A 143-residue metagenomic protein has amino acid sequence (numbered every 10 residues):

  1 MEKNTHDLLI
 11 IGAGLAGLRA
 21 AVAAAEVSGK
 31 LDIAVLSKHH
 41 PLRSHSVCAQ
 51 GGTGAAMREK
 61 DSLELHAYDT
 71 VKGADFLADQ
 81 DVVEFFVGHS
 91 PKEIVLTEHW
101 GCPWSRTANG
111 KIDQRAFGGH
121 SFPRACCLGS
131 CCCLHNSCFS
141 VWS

Functional and structural regions predicted by a protein language model:
K3-H6: Core beta-strand elements of the Rossmann-like FAD/NAD(P) dinucleotide-binding domain in flavoenzyme oxidoreductases
L8-V35: N-terminal Rossmann-like FAD-binding beta1-loop-alpha1 element of flavoenzymes
L31-D32, S37-S143: Conserved N-terminal/central alpha/beta ligand/cofactor-binding core
